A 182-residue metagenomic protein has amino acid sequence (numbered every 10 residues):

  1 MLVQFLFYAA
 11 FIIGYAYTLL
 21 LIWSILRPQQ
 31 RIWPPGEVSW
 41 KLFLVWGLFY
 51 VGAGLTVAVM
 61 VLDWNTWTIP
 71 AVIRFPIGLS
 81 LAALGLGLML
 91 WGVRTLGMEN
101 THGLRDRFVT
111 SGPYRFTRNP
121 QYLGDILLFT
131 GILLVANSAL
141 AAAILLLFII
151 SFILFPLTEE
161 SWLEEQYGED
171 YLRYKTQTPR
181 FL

Functional and structural regions predicted by a protein language model:
M1-T110, L128-W162, Q166-L182: Membrane-anchoring alpha-helices and their flanking helix-loop junctions
L44, P113-L127: Membrane-interface loop-to-helix entry segments
